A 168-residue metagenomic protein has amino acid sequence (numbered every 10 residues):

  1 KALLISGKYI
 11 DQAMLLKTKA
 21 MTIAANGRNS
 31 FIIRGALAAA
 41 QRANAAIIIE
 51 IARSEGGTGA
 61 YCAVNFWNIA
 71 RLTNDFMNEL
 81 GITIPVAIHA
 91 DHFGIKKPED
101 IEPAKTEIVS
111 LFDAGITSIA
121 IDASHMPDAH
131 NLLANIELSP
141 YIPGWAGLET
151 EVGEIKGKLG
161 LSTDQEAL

Functional and structural regions predicted by a protein language model:
K1-A90, K96-K97: Alpha/beta catalytic barrel-like cores
A40, Y141-I142: A generic structural signal for well-ordered alpha-helical segments
A45, P143-G144: Short glycine/proline-enriched coil/turn segments at helix->beta-strand junctions
R53-Y141, G147-L148, E154-G157: Active-site beta->alpha loop and helix N-cap motifs at the rims of alpha/beta catalytic domains
D164-L168: Conserved mixed alpha/beta catalytic, RNA-binding, or beta-rich assembly cores of soluble enzyme, regulatory
